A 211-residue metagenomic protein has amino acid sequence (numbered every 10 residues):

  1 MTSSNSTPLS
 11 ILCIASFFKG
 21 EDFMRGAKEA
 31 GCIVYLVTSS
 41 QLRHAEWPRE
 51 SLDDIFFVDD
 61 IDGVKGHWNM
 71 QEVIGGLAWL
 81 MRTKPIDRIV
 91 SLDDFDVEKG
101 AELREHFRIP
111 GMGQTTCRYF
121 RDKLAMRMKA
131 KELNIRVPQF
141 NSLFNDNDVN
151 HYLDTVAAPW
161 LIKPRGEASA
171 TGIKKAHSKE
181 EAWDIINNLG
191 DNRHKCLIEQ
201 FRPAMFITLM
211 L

Functional and structural regions predicted by a protein language model:
M1-T116, A125, F144-N147: ATP-binding N-terminal substructure of ATP-dependent carboxylate-amine bond-forming enzymes
I14-F17, T38-S40, P164-R165, S178 (+1 more regions): Fold-independent oxyanion-binding glycine-rich loops and adjacent beta-strand/coil segments at enzyme active sites
E21, K99, A170-T171, I207: Glycine/Thr-rich phosphate-binding loops of Rossmann-like dinucleotide-binding domains
G76-L80, H151-Y152, I185-N188: CheY-like receiver
W79-I86, D154-V156, D191-N192: Glycine-rich phosphate-binding loop signature in dinucleotide/nucleotide-binding domains
E105-G172: A conserved helix-loop-beta module that forms one wall/lid of the active-site cleft in ATP-utilizing catalytic domains
R136-P138, P159-I162, T171-T208: Conserved ATP-binding module of the ATP-grasp superfamily
